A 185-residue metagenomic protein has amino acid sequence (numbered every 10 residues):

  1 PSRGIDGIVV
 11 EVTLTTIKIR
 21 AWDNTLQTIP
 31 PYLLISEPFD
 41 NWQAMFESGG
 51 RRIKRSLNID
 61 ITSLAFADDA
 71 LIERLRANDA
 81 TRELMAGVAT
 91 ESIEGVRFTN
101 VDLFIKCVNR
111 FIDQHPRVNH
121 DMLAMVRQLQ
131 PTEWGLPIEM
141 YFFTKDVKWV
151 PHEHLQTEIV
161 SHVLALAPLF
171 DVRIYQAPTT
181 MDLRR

Functional and structural regions predicted by a protein language model:
P1-S92: Soluble accessory domains appended to multi-pass membrane transport proteins
R76-R185: Long, non-transmembrane cytosolic or organellar matrix-exposed soluble domains/tails of integral membrane proteins
